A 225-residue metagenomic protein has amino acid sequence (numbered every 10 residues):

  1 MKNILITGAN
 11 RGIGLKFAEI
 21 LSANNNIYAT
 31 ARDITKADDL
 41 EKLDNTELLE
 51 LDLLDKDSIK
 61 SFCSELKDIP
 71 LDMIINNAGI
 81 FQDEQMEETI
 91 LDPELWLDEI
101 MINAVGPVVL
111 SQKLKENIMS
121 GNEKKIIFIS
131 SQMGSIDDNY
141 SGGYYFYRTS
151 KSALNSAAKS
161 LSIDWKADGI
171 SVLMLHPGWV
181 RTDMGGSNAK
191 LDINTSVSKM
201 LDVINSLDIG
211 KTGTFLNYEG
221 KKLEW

Functional and structural regions predicted by a protein language model:
I6-T7, N76-N77, K125-S131, S171-H176: Structural signature of the Rossmann-like NAD(P)-dependent dehydrogenase/reductase core
N10-I20: N-terminal Rossmann NAD(P)H-binding glycine-rich loop of SDR-like oxidoreductase domains
A23-D39: Conserved glycine-rich Rossmann-like NAD(P)H-binding loop of the short-chain dehydrogenase/reductase
L43-D57: Rossmann-fold cofactor-recognition segment
L54-P70: Conserved Rossmann-fold cofactor-binding substructure of NAD(P)-dependent oxidoreductases
I80, E87-I100, V108, K115 (+2 more regions): Catalytic loop of short-chain dehydrogenase/reductase
M174-L175, G186-W225: C-terminal helical subdomain
